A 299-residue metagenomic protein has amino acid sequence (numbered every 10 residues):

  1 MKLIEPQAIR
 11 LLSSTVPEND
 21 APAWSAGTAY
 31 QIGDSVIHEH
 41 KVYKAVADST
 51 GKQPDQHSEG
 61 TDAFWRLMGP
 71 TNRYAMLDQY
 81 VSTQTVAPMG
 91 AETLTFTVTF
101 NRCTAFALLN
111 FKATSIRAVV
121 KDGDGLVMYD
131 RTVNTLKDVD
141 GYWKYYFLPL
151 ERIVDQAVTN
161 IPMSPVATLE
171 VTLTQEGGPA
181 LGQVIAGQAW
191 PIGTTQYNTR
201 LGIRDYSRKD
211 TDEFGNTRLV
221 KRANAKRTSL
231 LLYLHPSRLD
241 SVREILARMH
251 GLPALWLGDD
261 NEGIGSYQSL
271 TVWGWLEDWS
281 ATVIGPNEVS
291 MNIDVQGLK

Functional and structural regions predicted by a protein language model:
M1-R10, S14-T15, P70-A91, N101-K299: Extracellular/virion structural assembly segments
M1-T85: Tryptophan-rich substrate-binding surfaces of secreted polymer-degrading and adhesive proteins
